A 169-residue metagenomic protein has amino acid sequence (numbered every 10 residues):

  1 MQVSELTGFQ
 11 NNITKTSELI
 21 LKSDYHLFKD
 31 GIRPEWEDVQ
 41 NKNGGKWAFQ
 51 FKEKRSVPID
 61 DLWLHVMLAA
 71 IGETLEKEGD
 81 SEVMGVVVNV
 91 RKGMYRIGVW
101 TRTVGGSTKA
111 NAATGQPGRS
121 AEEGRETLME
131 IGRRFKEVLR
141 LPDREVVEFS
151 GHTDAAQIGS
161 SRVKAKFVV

Functional and structural regions predicted by a protein language model:
Q2: Function-determining sites in protein domains
E5-K15: Short active-site loop/helix that positions an aromatic residue
T16-V169: Conserved NAD+-utilizing ADP-ribose enzyme module
